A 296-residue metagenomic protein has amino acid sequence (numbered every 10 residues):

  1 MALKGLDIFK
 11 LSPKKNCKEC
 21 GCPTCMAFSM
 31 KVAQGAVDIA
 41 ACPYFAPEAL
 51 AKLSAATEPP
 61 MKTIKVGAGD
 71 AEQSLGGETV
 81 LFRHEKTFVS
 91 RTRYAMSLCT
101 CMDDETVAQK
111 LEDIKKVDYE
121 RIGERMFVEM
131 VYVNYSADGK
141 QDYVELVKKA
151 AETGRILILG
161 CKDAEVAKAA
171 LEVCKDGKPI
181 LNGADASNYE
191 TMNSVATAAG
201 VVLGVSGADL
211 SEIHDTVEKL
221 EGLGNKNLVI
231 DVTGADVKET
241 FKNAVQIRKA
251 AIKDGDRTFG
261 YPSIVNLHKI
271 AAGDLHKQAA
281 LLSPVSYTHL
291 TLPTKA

Functional and structural regions predicted by a protein language model:
A2-K4, M30-I64: Non-heme iron-sulfur electron-transfer modules
L11, K15, V32-A36, F45 (+7 more regions): Change "in soluble alpha/beta enzymes" to "in soluble alpha/beta proteins
K14-M30: Local cysteine-cluster metal-coordination motifs and their immediate loop/turn environment, predominantly Fe-S cluster
A41-C42, E120-V131, N227, D254-Y261: Flexible, glycine/charged-enriched surface loops at secondary-structure junctions
T63-I213: Active-site beta->alpha loop and helix N-cap motifs at the rims of alpha/beta catalytic domains
I213-A272: Active-site/ligand-binding-proximal alpha/beta "capping" segment
A272-P284: Catalytic cores of alpha/beta
T288-T294: Conserved small/polar residues in nucleotide/adenosyl-binding loops
